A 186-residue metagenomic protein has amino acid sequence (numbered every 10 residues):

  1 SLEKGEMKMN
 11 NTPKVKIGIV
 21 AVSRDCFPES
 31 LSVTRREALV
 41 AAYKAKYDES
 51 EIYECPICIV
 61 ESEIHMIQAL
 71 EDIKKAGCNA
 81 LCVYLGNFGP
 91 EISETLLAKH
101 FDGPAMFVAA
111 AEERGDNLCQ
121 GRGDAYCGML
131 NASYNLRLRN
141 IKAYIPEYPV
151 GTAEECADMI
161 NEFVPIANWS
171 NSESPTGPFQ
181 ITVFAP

Functional and structural regions predicted by a protein language model:
S1-L2: Gram-positive cell-envelope targeting signals
G5-P186: An N-terminal assembly and electron-transfer interface module characteristic of large anaerobic redox and radical
